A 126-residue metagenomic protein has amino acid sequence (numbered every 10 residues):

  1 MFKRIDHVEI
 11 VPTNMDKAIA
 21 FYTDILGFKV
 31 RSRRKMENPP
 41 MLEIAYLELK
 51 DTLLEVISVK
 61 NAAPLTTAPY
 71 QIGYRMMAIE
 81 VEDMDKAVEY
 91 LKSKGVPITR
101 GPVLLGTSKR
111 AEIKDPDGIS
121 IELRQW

Functional and structural regions predicted by a protein language model:
M1, Y46, V88-W126: Vicinal oxygen chelate
M1-K17, Y74-I79: N-terminal beta-strand motif that seeds the catalytic metal site of vicinal oxygen chelate
R4, M41-E43, G73, T107: Exposed loop/turn and edge beta-strand positions of beta-sandwich/beta-sheet ligand-binding modules
V11-L53, S93: Core segments of cupin and vicinal oxygen chelate
F21, D85-Y90: Short amphipathic alpha-helices within nucleic acid-binding modules
K50-L54, N61-A63, M84: Short, charged/polar surface micro-motifs in flexible loops or helix N-caps
V59-A62, Q125-W126: Acetyl-CoA-dependent GNAT
